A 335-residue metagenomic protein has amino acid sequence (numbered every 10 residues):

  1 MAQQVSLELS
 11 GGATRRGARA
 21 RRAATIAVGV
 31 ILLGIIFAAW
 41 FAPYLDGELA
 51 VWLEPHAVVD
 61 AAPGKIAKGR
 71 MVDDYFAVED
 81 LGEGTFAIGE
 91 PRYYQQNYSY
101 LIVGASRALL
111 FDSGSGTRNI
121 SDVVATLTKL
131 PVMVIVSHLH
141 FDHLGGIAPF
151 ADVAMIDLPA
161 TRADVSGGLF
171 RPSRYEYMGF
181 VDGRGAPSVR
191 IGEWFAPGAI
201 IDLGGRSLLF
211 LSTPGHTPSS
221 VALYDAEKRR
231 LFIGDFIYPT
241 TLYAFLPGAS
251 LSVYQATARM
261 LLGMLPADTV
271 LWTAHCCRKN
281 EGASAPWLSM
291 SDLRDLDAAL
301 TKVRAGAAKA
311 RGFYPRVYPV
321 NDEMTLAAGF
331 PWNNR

Functional and structural regions predicted by a protein language model:
A2-R70, R259-R335: Accessory terminal helices/loops
P43-G64, S106-L127, S173-P187: An N-terminal domain-start capping segment
V72-T126, L223-D235: Conserved beta-strand hairpin/beta-sheet module of binuclear metal-dependent hydrolase folds, prominently
E79-L81, I102, G198-L203, L271: Short acidic-hydrophobic surface loop/beta-edge motif
G82-A87, G198, S207-L209: Short, hydrophobic/aromatic-rich segments at coil-to-beta transitions
P91, S113-G114, S137-H140, I156 (+2 more regions): Active-site-proximal beta-strand/loop segments in catalytic clefts of secreted hydrolases
A108, S115-G116, I200, S207-P214 (+1 more regions): Metallo-beta-lactamase
T117-D202, P239, S291-K302: Active-site HxH/HxHxD metal-binding segment of metal-dependent hydrolases
